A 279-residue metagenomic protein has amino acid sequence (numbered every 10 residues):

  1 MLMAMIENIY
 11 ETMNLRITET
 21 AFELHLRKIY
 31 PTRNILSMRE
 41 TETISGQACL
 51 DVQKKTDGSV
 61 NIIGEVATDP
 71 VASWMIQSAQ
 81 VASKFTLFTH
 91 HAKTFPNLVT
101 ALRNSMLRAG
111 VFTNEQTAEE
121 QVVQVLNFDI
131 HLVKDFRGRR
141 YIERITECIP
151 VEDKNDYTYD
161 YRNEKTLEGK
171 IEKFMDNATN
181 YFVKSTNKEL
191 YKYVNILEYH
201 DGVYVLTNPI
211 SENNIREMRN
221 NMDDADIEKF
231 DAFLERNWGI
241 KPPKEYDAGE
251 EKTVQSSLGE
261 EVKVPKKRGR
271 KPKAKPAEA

Functional and structural regions predicted by a protein language model:
L2-M3: Post-Walker A alpha-helix
I6-V123: Switch/coupling sub-region of P-loop NTPases
A21-F22, E42, A67, K134-F136 (+2 more regions): A broadly conserved detector of short glycine/acidic/proline-rich loop/turn motifs that flank catalytic sites and bind
E23-K28, E115-E119, F128-V133, F174-T186 (+1 more regions): Intrinsically disordered, low-complexity boundary segments flanking structured domains
A67-Q80, F85-T100, G138, M218-T253: Amphipathic, soluble alpha/beta structural segments
E120-D156, G169: Phosphate-binding/switch region of NTP-binding enzymes
R144-R270, P276-A279: NTP-binding/hydrolysis catalytic cores, primarily Walker-type P-loop NTPases
